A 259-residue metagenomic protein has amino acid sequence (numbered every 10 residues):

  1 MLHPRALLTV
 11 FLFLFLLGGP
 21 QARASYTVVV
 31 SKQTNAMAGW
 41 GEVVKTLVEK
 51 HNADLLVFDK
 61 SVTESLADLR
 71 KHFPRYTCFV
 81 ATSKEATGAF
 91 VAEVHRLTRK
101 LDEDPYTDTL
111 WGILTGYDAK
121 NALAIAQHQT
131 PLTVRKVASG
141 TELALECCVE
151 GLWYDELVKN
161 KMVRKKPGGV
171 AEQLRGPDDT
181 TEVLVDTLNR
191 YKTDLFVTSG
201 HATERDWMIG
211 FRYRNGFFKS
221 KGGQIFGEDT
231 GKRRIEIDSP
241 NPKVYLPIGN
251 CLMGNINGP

Functional and structural regions predicted by a protein language model:
M1-L8: Bacterial N-terminal signal peptides that target proteins for export
P4, L16-L17, A138, I225: Intrinsically disordered, low-complexity segments enriched in small/polar residues
T9-G18: Bacterial N-terminal signal peptides
R23-P259: Cysteine-dependent hydrolase recognition
